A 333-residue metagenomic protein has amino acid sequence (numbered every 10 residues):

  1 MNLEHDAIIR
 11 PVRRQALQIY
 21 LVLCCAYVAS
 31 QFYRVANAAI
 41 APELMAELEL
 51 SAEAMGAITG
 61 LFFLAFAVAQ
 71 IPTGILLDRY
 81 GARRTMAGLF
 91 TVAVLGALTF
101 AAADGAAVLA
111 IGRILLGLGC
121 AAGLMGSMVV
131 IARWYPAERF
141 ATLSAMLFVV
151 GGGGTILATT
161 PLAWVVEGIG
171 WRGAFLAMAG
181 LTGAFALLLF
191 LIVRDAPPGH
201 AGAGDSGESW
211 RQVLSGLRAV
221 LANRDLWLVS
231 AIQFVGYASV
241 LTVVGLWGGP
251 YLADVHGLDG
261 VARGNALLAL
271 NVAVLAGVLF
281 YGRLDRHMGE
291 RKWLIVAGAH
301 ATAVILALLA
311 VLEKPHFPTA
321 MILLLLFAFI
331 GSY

Functional and structural regions predicted by a protein language model:
E4-V12, A196-S230: Juxtamembrane intracellular "pre-TM" segments in multi-pass secondary transporters
N37-A38, R224-L268, V274, V278: Extracytoplasmic gate region of multi-pass secondary transporters
V68-A107: Conserved MFS/SLC helix-loop-helix module at the cytosolic interface between two early adjacent transmembrane helices
A69-G81, G277-E290: Helix-to-loop junctions at the C-terminal end of transmembrane segments in multipass secondary transporters
R79-F90, R286-H300: Cytoplasmic membrane-interface "Motif A"-like loop-to-helix N-cap segments of 12-TM Major Facilitator Superfamily
G112-V150: Cytoplasmic helix-loop-helix junction between adjacent transmembrane helices in 12-TM secondary transporters
L147-D195: Helix-loop-helix hairpin linking two adjacent transmembrane segments in secondary transporters
K292-Y333: C-terminal transmembrane helical hairpin of 12-TM major facilitator-type secondary transporters
